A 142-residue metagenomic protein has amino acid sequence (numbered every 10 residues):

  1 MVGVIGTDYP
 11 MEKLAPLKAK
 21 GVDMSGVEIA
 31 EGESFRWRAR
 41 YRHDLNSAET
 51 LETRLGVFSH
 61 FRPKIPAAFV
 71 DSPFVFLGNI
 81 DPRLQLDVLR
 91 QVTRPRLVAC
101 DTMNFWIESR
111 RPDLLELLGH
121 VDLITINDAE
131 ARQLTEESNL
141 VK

Functional and structural regions predicted by a protein language model:
M1-F76, R90-P95: Conserved N-terminal subdomain of the carbohydrate kinase-like
G6-D8, N79-L84, M103-I107: Short beta->alpha connector loops
K13, L84-Q91, P112-E116: A short acidic, amphipathic alpha-helical/loop segment
T50, L86, L134-E137: Glycine/threonine-rich flexible loop motifs
R54-H60, T102-S109: Short gly/ser/thr-rich secondary-structure transition/capping motifs
F74-F76, A99, T125: Structural motif
T93-L97, N104-K142: Conserved phosphate/ATP/ADP-binding segment of small-molecule kinases
